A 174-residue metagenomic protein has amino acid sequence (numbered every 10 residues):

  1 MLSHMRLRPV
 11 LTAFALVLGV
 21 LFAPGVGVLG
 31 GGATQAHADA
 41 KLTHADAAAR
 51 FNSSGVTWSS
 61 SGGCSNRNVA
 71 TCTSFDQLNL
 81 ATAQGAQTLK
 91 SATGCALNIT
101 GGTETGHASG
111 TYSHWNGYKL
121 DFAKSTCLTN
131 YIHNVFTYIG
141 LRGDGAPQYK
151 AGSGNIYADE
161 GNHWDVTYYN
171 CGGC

Functional and structural regions predicted by a protein language model:
M1-Q35: Secretory targeting and sorting signals
F22, V28-Q35, W58, S65-N66 (+2 more regions): Polar low-complexity intrinsically disordered regions enriched in Ser/Thr and small residues
D39-G94, N98: Active-site acidic/histidine clusters and adjacent loop/turn architecture that either coordinate catalytic ions
S61, T100-G102, Y169: Conserved beta-strand termini and adjacent loop/short-helix elements that scaffold enzyme active sites in alpha/beta
I99-G110: Acidic helix-start/capping segments at beta-turn-to-alpha-helix junctions
G110-C174: Catalytic cores and adjacent binding grooves of peptidoglycan-active enzymes
